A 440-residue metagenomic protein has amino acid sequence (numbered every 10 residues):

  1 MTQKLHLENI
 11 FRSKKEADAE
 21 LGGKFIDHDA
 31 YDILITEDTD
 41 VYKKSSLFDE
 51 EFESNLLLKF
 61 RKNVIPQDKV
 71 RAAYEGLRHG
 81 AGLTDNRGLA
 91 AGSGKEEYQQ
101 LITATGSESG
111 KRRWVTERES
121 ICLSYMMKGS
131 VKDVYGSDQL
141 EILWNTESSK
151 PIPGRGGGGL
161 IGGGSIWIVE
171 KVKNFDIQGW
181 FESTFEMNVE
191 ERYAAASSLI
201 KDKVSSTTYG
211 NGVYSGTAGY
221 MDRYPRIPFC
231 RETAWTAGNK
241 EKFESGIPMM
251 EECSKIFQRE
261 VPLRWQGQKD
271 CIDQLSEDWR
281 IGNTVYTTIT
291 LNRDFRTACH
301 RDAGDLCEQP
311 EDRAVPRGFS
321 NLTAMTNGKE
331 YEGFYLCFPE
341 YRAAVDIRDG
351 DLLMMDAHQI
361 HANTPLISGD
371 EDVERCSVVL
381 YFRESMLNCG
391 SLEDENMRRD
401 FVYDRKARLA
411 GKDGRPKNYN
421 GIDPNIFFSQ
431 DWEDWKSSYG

Functional and structural regions predicted by a protein language model:
M1-G318, G328, V345, I367-G440: Fe(II)/2-oxoglutarate oxygenase catalytic core
W279-I281, C337, L353: Homeobox/homeodomain signature
R317-T326, G350-M354: Contiguous, well-ordered alpha-helical segments that form the cores/surfaces of helical PPI scaffolds
M325-T326, F338-E340, M355-A357, L380-Y381: Short His-Asn-centered micro-motif
T326-R348: A short beta-strand-loop-beta hairpin characteristic of the jelly-roll/cupin
V345-I360: Conserved metal-binding segment of the jelly-roll/cupin
H361-P365: Short, ligand-facing micro-motifs at secondary-structure edges
